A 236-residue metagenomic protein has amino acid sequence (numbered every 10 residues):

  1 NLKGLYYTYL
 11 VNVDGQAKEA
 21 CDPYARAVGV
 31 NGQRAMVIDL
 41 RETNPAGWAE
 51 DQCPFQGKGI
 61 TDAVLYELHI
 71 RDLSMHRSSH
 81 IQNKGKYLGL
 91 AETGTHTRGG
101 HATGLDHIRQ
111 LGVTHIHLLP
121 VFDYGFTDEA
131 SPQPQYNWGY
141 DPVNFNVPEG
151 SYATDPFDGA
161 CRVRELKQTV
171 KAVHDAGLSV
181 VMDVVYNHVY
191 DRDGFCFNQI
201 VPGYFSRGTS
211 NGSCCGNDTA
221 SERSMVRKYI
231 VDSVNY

Functional and structural regions predicted by a protein language model:
N1-E92: The feature marks proteins involved in alpha-glucan
R71-Y236: Substrate-binding/active-site clefts of carbohydrate-active enzymes
